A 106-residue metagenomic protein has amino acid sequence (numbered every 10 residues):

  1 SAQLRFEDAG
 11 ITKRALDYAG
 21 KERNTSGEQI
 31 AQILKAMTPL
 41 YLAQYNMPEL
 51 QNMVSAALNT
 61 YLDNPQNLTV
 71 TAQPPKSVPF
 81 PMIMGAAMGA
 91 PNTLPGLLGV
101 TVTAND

Functional and structural regions predicted by a protein language model:
S1-D106: Glycine-rich, small/hydroxylated-residue low-complexity segments
